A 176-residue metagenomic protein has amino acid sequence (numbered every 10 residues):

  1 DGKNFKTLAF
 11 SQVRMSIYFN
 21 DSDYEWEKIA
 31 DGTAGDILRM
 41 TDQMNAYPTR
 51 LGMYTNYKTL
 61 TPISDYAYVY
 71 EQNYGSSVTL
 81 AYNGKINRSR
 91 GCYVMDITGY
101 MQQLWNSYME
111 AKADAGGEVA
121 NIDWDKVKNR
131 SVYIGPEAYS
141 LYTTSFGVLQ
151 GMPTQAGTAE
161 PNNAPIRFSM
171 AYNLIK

Functional and structural regions predicted by a protein language model:
D1-K176: Secreted, disulfide-rich extracellular signaling modules
